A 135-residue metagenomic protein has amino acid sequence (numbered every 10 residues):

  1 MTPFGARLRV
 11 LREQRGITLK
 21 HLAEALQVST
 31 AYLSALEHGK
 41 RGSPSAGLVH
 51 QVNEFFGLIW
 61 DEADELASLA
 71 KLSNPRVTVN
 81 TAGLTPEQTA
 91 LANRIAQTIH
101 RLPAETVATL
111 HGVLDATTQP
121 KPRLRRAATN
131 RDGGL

Functional and structural regions predicted by a protein language model:
M1-Q14, E105-T109, R123: A short, Lys/Arg-rich alpha-helix, primarily the initiator
L8, L22-A23, L33-L36: Conserved hydrophobic/aromatic packing and binding residues within compact polymer-binding modules
E13, E24, E54: Alpha-helical residues within the helix-turn-helix
Q27-S43, Q51: Recognition helix of helix-turn-helix/homeodomain-like DNA-binding domains that insert into the DNA major groove
A46-E65, K71-L72: DNA major-groove recognition helix of helix-turn-helix/homeodomain DNA-binding modules
K71-G134: Interfacial/linker helices and their anchor residues that mediate assembly or domain coupling
